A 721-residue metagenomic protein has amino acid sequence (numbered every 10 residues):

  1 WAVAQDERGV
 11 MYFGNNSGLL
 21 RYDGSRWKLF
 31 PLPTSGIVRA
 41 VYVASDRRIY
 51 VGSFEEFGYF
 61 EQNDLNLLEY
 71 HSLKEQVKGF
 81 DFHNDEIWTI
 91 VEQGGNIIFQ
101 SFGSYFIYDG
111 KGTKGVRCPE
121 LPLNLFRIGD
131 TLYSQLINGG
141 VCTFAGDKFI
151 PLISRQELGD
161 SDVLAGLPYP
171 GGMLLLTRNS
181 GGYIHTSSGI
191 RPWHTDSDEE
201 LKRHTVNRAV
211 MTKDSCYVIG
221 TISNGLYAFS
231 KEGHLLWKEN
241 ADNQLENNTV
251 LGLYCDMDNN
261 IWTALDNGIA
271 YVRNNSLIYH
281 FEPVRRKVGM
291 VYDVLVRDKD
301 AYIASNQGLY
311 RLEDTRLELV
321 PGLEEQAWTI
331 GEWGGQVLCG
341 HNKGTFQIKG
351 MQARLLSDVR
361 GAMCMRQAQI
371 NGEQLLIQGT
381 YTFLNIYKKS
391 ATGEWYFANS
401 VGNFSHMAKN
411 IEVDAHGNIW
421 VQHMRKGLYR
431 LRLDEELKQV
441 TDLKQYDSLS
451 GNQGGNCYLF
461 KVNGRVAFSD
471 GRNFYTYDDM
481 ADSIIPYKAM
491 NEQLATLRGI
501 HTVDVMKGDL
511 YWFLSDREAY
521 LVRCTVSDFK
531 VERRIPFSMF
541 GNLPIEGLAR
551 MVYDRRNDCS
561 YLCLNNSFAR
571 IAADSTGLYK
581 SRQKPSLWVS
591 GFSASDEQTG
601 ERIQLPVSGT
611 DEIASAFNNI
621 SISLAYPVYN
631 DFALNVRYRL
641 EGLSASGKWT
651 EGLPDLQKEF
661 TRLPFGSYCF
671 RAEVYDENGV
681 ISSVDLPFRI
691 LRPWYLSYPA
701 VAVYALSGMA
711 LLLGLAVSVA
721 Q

Functional and structural regions predicted by a protein language model:
W1-G9, L32-V38, Y59-W88, P119-L121 (+13 more regions): Residue-level "micro-hotspots" composed of small/polar
Q5-R8, V43-D46, E92-G94, R127-G129 (+10 more regions): Residue-level detector of Asp-centered blade-edge/turn motifs that repeat once per structural unit in beta-propeller
V10-F13, R48-V51, N96-F99, T131-S134 (+10 more regions): Conserved beta-propeller blade signature
F13-F30: Beta-propeller domains
N16-L20, F54-G58, G103-F106, I137-V141 (+10 more regions): Loop/turn residues immediately N-terminal
Y22-R26, Q62-L65, Y108-G112, F144-K148 (+10 more regions): Short loop/turn segments that connect beta-strands within beta-propeller blades
S25-F54, S72-F80, E325-G331, R360-M363: Blade-loop segments of beta-propeller domains
W88, I97-G103, G110-N179, W395 (+2 more regions): Solenoidal tandem-repeat scaffolds enriched in leucines and small polar residues
